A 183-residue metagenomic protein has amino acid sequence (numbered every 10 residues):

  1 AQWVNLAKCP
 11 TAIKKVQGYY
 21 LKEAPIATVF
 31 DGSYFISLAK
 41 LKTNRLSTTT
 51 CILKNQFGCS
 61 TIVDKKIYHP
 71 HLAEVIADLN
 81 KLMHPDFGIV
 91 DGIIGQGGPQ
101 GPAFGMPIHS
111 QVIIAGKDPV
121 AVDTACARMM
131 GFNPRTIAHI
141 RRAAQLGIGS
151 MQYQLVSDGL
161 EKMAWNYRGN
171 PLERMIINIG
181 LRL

Functional and structural regions predicted by a protein language model:
A1-I62: An acidic, phosphate/nucleotide-engaging active-site surface
A12, L38, K42-T50, C59-L183: Acidic/aromatic/glycine-rich contiguous surface patches that form carbohydrate-binding/processing clefts and analogous
